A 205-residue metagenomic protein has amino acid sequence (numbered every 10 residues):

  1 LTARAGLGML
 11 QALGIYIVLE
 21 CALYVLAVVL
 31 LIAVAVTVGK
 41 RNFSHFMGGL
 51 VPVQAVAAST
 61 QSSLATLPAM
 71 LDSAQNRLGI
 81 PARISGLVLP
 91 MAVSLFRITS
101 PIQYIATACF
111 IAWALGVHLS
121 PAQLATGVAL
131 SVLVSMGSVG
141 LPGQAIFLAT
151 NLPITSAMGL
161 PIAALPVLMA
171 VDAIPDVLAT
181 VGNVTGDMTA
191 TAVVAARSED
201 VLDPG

Functional and structural regions predicted by a protein language model:
L1-A12, F43, A114-H118: Transmembrane helix-loop junctions in multi-pass membrane proteins
A3, L31, A35-G39, Q75 (+4 more regions): Membrane-water interface at transmembrane helix exits
A5-I32: Entry/N-cap segments of selected transmembrane alpha helices and their immediately preceding amphipathic helices
M9, V29-A33, T37, H45-F46 (+5 more regions): Membrane-spanning helices that line or support transport/gating and their immediate boundary helices in channels
A22-L23, T37-F46, L78-S85, V117-T126 (+1 more regions): Membrane-interfacial loop-to-helix junctions in multi-pass transporters
L23-A27, L31, T99, V134 (+2 more regions): Alpha-helical transmembrane segments of multipass membrane proteins
P52-S135, T191, P204: Helix-loop-helix junctions within the multi-pass membrane cores of secondary transporters/permeases
I105-G205: Transmembrane alpha-helical segments and their short flanking loops that form helix-hairpins/helix-helix interfaces
